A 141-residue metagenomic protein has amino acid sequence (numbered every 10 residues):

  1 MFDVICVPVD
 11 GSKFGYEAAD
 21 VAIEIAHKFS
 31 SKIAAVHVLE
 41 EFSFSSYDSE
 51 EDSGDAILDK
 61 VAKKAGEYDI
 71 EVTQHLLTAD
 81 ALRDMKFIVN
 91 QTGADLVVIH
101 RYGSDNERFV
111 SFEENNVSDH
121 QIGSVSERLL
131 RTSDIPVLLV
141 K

Functional and structural regions predicted by a protein language model:
M1-D48: Small/aliphatic-rich secondary-structure junction motif
A22, V61, M85, L129: Aromatic/hydrophobic pocket-lining residues that form π-stacking "cages" and hydrophobic walls in ligand
H27, F87-N90, R131: Solvent-exposed polar/charged
S31-K32, I70, A94, I135: Short glycine/serine/threonine/alanine-rich loop segments
A34, T73, L138: Conserved beta-strand positions in the Rossmann-like core of class I SAM-dependent methyltransferases
E51-D59, G123: Short, surface-exposed alpha-helical segments at coil->helix boundaries
G66-E107, N115: Structural beta-alpha unit
T92-K141: Gly/Ser-rich helix-loop-strand patches that form or flank binding pockets for ribonucleotide-derived cofactors
